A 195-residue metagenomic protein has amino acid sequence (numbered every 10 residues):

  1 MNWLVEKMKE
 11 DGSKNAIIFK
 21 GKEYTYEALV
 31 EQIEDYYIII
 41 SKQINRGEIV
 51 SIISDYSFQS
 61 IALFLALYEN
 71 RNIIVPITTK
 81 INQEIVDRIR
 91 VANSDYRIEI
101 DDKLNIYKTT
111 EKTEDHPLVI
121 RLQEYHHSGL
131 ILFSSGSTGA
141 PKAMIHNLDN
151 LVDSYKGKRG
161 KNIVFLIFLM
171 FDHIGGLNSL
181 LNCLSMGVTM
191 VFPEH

Functional and structural regions predicted by a protein language model:
M1-K14, V119: A short N-terminal helical cap/helix-turn-helix that marks the beginning of AMP-binding/adenylate-forming
V5, F58-P76, K158, I174-M186: Hydrophobic alpha-helical segments in the ANL/AMP-binding
S13-I44, V86, H146: Conserved AMP-binding/adenylate-forming core of the ANL superfamily
K22, I38-K80, F168-M170: Conserved AMP-binding/adenylate-forming
S54-D55, V75-I89, V188-H195: ATP-dependent adenylate-forming carboxylate-activation enzymes
R90-D101, G129, A140-H195: AMP-binding/adenylate-forming
D102-G129, I145: Flexible, low-complexity linker/hinge segments
